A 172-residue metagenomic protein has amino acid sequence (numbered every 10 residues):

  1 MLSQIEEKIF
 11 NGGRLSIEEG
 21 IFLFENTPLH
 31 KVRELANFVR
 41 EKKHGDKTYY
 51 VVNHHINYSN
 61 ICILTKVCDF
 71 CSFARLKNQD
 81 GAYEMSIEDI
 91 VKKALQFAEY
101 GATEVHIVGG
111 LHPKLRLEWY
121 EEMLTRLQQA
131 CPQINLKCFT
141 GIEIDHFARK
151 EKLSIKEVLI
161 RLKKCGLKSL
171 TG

Functional and structural regions predicted by a protein language model:
M1-H30, K92, A98, K163: Auxiliary Fe-S-binding modules of radical SAM enzymes
S3-Q4, E18, T27-H30, E34 (+3 more regions): Generic alpha-helical secondary structure signal
N11, G45-D46, Q133: Short, well-ordered coil loops that connect the C-terminus of an alpha-helix to the N-terminus of a beta-strand
G20-F24, N53-Y58, G109-P113: Conserved short loop/turn motifs at secondary-structure junctions
F22, E34-L35, E122: Amphipathic alpha-helical interaction segments
R33-K77, A82-H106, L170: N-terminal pre-triad scaffold of radical SAM enzymes
K77-G172: Conserved Radical SAM active-site core
